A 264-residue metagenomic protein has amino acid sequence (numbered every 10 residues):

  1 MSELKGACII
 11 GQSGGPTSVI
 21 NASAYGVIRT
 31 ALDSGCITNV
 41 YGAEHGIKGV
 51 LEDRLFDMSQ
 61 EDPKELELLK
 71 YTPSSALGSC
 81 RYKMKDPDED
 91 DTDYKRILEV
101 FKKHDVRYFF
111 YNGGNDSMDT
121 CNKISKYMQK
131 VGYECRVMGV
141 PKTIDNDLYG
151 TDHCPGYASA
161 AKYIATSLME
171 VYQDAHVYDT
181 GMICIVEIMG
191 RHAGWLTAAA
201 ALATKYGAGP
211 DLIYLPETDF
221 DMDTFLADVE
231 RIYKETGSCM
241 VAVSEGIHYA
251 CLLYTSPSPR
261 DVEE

Functional and structural regions predicted by a protein language model:
S2-R54: N-terminal phosphate-binding or glycine-rich loops at protein starts, especially the Walker A/P-loop of NTPases
A7-T17, A76-C80, R107-G113, G139 (+2 more regions): Short glycine-rich or small-residue beta-strand-to-loop segments that form or flank ligand, phosphate, metal/Fe-S
S23, V27, D116-V131: Short Gly/Thr/Asp-enriched flexible loops that form oxyanion-binding sites at enzyme active sites
D53-R107, D116, M169: Glycine-rich oxoanion-binding loops at beta->alpha junctions
S125-C154, A161-A165, D211-T218: Short, acidic/small-residue loops that bind anionic groups at enzyme active sites
Y178-Y214: Conserved anion/nucleotide-ligand pocket segment
Y233-I247, L252: Oxyanion-binding "anion nests"
Y254-E264: Single conserved hydrophobic/aromatic residue that forms the stacking wall/gate of nucleotide- or nucleobase-binding
